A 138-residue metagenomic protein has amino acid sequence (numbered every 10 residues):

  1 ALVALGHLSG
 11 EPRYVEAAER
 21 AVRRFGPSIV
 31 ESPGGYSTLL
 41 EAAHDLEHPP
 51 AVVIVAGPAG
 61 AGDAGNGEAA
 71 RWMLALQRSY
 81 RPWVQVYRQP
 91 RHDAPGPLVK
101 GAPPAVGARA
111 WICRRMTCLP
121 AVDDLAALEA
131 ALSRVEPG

Functional and structural regions predicted by a protein language model:
A1-G138: Glycan-recognition and catalytic cores of secretory/periplasmic carbohydrate-active enzymes
